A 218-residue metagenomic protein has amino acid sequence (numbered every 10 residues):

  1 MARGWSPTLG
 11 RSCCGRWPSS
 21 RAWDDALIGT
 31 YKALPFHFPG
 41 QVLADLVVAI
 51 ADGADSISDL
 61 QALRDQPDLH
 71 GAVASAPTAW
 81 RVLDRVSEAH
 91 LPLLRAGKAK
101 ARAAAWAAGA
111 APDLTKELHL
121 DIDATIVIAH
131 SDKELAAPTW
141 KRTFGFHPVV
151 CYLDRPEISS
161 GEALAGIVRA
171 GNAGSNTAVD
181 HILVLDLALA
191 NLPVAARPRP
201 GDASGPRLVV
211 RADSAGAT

Functional and structural regions predicted by a protein language model:
M1-G174, V179-D202: Dynamic "connector" segments at or just before major functional cores
S75, A217-T218: Short, conserved alpha-helical segments within structured domains
D123, G201-G216: Acidic/histidine-rich, metal-coordinating catalytic segments
